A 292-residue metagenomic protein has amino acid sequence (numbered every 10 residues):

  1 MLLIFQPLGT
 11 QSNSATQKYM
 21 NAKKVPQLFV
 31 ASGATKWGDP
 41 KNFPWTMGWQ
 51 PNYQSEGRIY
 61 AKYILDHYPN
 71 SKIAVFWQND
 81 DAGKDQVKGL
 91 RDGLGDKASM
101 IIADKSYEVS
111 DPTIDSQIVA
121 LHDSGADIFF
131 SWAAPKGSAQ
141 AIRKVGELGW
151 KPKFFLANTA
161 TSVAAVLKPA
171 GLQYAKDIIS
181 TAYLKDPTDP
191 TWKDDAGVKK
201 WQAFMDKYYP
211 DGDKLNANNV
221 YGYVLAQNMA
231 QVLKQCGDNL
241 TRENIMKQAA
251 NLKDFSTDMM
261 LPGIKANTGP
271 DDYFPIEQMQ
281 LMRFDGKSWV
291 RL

Functional and structural regions predicted by a protein language model:
M1-D39, W49, Y107-P112: Beta-alpha junction/loop-to-helix N-cap segments that form part of ligand/metal-binding clefts
M1-I4, A22-Q27, N42-W45, P69-K72 (+5 more regions): Loop/turn elements at helix/coil->beta-strand transitions in domains of secreted/extracellular proteins
M1-L8, L28-V30, K72-W77, G125-P135 (+3 more regions): Periplasmic-binding protein-like
L3, Q11, A15-A22, S55-I59 (+16 more regions): Extracytoplasmic/secreted proteins, especially bacterial periplasmic and envelope-associated proteins
G33-D39, Q54-S55, A160-A165, D186-P187: Short gly/pro/ser/thr-enriched loop/turn and capping motifs at secondary-structure boundaries
T35-K36, P44-G149, W192: Extracellular/periplasmic Venus flytrap/periplasmic-binding protein
V145-G222: Extracellular/periplasmic periplasmic-binding protein-like sensory domains
K207, G212-V220, A230-S288: Segments of small-molecule ligand-sensing domains
